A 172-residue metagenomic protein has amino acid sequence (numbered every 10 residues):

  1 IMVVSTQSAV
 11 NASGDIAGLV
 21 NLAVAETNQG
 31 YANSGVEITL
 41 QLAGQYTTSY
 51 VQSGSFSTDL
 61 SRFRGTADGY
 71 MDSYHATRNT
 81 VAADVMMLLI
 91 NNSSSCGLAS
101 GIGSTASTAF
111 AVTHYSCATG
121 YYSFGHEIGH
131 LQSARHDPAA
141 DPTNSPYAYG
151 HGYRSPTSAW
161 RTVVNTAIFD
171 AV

Functional and structural regions predicted by a protein language model:
I1-T105: Fold-level signature of zinc-dependent metallopeptidase catalytic domains
Q45-S61, T108-V172: The catalytic-center signature of Zn2+-dependent metalloproteases
